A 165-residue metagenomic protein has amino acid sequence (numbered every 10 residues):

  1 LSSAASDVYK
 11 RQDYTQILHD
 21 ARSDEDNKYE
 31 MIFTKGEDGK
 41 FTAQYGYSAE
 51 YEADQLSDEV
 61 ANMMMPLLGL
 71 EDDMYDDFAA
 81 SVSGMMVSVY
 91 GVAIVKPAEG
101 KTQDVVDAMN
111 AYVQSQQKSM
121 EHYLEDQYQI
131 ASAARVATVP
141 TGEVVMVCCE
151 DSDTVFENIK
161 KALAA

Functional and structural regions predicted by a protein language model:
L1-A5, Y9: Single conserved hydrophobic/aromatic residue that forms the stacking wall/gate of nucleotide- or nucleobase-binding
A5, V89, A131-A133: A structure-centric signal for secondary-structure junctions around beta-strands
K10, Y14, V60, M64 (+5 more regions): Stable alpha-helical elements in mature extracytoplasmic
K10-G69: Early exported N-terminus immediately downstream of N-terminal targeting peptides
H19, S23, G100, N110-Q114 (+2 more regions): Sec-exported extracytoplasmic/periplasmic mature domains
L67-A111, Q117-M120: Mid-length scaffold segments of soluble, non-membrane domains
G84-M85, I94-K96, Q127-A165: A short, solvent-exposed beta-edge/loop patch
A111-A133: An anionic, turn-rich surface loop/hairpin at beta-sheet edges that serves as a generic interaction/coordination patch
